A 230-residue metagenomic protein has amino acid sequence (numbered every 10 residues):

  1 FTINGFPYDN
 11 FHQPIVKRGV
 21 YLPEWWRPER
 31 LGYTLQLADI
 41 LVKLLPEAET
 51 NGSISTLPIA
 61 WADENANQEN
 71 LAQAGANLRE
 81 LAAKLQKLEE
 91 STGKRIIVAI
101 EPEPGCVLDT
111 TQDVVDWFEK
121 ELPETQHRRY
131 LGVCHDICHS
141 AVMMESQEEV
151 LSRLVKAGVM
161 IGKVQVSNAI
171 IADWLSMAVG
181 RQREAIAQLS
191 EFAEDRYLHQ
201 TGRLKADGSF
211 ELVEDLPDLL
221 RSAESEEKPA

Functional and structural regions predicted by a protein language model:
F1, H12-H135, V142: Active-site acidic/histidine proton-transfer and metal-coordination neighborhood in alpha/beta enzyme cores
T2-G19, P23, A178-L189: A basic- and aromatic-enriched beta-loop-alpha substructure that forms the phosphate/nucleotide- and DNA/RNA-contacting
Y8, A62, A172: Surface-exposed, flexible loop/turn segments at secondary-structure boundaries
L85-L220: Acidic/histidine-rich catalytic cores of soluble enzymes
R221-E227: Hydrophobic, secondary-structure "cap" segments at the distal end of domains
